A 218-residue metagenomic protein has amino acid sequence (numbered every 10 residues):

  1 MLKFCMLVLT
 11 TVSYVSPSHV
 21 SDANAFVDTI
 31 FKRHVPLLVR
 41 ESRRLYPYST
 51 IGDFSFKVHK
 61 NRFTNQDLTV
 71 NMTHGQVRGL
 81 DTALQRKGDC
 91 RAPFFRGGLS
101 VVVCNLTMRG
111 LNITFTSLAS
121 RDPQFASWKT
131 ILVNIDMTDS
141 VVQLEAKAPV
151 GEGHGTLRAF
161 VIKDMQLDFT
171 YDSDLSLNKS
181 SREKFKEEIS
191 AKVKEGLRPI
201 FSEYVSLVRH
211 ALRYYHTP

Functional and structural regions predicted by a protein language model:
M1, Y215-P218: A positional/structural detector of protein chain ends, strongest at the extreme C-terminus and weakly at the extreme
M1-P17: Cleavable N-terminal signal peptides of Sec/SRP-targeted secreted and luminal proteins
L7, V39, P47-S49, F56 (+4 more regions): Short linear sequence motifs
S13-D136, K147-P149, P218: Tubular lipid-binding modules of the TULIP superfamily
V141: Extracellular structured ligand-interaction cores
A148-R213: Extended amphipathic ligand-handling, pore-lining, and cofactor/metal-binding catalytic surfaces
